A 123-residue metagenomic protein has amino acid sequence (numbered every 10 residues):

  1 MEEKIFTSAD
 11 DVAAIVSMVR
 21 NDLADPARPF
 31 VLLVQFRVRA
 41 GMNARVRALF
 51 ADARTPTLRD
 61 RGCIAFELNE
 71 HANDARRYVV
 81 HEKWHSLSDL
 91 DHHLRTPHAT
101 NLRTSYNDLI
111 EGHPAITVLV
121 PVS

Functional and structural regions predicted by a protein language model:
E2-I15, T55-I64, K83-T117: An amphipathic, aromatic/His-enriched active-site/gating alpha helix that lines ligand/cofactor pockets
S17-D25, E67-N69: Short beta-strand/turn micro-motifs at beta-sheet edges
S17-M18, R28-F30, R45, R61-G62: Short, flexible segments with low predicted structural confidence
F30-R37, E67-L94: Short, well-ordered beta-strand segments in beta-rich or mixed alpha/beta enzyme and ligand-binding folds
R37-V46: Short, surface-exposed ligand-recognition loops at beta-strand->loop->(often short) alpha-helix junctions that present
N69-D74, D108-L109, S123: A short beta-turn/loop motif at secondary-structure boundaries
